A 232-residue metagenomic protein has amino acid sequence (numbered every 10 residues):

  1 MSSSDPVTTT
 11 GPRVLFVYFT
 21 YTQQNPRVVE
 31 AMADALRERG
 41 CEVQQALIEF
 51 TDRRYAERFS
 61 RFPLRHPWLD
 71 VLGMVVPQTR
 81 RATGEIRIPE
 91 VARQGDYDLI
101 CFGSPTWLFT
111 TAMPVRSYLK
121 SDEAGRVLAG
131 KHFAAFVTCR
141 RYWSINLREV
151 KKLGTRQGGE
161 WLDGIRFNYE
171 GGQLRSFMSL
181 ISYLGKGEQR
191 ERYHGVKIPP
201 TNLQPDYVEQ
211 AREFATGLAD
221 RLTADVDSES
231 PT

Functional and structural regions predicted by a protein language model:
M1-S104, F109-M113, S117-K120, A124-V127 (+1 more regions): N-terminal beta1-alpha1-beta2 submodule of the flavodoxin-like/Rossmannoid cofactor-binding fold
R54-T83, W143-I145, K152, G171-G195 (+1 more regions): Alpha-helical membrane-targeting segments
L99-G103, G130-V137, G195-V196: Short acidic, glycine/Ser/Thr-rich loop/turn "cap" segments at secondary-structure junctions
T111, W143-N146, Y207: Conserved donor sugar-nucleotide recognition element shared by glycan-biosynthetic enzymes
H132-M178: Short, glycine-/small-residue-rich phosphate/pyrophosphate-handling segment
N168-T232: Glycine-rich phosphate/pyrophosphate-binding loop and the adjoining helix
